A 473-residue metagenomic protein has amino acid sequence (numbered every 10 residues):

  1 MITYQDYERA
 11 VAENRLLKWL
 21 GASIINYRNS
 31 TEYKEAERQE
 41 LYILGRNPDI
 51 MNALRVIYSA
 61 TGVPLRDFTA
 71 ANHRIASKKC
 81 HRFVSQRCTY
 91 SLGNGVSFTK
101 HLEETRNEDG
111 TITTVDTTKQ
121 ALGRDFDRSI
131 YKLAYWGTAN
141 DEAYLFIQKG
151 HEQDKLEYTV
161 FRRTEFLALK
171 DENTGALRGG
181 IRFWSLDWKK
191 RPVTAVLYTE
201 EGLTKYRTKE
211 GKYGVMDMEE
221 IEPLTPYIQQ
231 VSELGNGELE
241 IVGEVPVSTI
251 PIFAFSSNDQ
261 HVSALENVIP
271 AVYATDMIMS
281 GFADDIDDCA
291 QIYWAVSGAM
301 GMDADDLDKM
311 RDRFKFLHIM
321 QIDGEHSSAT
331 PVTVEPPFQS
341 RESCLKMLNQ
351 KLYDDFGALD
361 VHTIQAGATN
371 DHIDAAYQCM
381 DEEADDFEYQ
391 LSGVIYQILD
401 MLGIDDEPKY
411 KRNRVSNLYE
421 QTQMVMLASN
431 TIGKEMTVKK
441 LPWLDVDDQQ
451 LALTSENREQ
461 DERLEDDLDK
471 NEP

Functional and structural regions predicted by a protein language model:
M1-A53, D259-P270, V296-Q321, K351 (+2 more regions): Short N-terminal secondary-structure initiator segments
M1-Y158: Extended, helix-rich architectural segments
T61-P64, R124-S129, G137-Y144, D259 (+6 more regions): Short secondary-structure junctions and interdomain/linker hinges
F83, G95, H101, G301 (+2 more regions): Short glycine/proline-rich turn/loop motifs
K119-D127, V262-V272, D276, E342 (+2 more regions): Generic detection of long, well-ordered alpha-helical segments
A134, T138-A139, A143-F255: Extended, regular secondary-structure scaffolds
V231-A368, A375: Extended, charged amphipathic alpha-helical segments
D308-R313, L317-G324, P336-P473: C-terminal helix-loop subdomains that flank or include functional centers
